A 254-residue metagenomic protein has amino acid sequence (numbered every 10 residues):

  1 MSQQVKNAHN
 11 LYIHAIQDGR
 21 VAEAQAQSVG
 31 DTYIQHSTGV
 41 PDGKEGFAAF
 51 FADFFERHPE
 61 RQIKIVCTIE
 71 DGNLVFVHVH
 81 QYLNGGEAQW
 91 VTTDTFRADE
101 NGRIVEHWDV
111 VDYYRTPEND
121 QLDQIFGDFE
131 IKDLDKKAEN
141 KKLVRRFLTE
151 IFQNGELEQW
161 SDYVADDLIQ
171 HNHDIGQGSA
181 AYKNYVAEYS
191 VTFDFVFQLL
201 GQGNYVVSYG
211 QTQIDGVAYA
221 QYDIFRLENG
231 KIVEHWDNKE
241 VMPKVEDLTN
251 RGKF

Functional and structural regions predicted by a protein language model:
M1-F254: C-terminal and inter-domain tail/linker signature
